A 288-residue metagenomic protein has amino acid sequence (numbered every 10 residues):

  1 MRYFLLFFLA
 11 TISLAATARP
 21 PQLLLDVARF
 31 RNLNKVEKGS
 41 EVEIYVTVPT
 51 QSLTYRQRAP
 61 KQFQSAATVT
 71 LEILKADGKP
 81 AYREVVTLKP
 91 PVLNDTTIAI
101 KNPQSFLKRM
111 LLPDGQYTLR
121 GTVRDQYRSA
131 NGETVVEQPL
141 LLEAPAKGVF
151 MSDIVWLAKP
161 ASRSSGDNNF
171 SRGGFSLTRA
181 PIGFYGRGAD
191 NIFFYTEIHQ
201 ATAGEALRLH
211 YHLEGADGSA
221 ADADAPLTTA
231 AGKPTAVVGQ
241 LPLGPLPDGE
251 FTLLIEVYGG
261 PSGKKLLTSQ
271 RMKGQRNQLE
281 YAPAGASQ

Functional and structural regions predicted by a protein language model:
M1-F4: Positively charged n-region of N-terminal signal peptides that target proteins for export
F8-T17: Hydrophobic h-region of N-terminal signal peptides that target proteins for export in Gram-negative bacteria
T17-Q288: Intrinsically disordered, low-complexity terminal regions enriched in Ser/Thr/Pro/Gly and charged residues
